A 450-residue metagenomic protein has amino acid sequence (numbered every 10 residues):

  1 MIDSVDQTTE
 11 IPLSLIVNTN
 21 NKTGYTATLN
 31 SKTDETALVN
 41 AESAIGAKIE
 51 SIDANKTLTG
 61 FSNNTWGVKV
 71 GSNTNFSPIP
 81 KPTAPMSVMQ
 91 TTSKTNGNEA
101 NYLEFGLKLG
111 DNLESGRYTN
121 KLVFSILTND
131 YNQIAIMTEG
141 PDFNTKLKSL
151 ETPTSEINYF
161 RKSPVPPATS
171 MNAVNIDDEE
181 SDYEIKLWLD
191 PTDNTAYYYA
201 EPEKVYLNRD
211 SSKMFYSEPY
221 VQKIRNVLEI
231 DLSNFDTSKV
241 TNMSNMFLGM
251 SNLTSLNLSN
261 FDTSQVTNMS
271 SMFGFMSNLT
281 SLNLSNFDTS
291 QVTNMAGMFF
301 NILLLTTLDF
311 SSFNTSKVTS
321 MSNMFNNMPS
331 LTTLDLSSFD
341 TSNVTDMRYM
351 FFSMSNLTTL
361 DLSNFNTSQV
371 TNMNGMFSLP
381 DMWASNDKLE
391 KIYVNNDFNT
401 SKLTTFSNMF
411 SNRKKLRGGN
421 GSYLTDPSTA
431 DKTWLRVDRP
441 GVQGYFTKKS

Functional and structural regions predicted by a protein language model:
M1-N132: Signature of Gram-negative chaperone-usher
Y131-S450: Negatively charged
